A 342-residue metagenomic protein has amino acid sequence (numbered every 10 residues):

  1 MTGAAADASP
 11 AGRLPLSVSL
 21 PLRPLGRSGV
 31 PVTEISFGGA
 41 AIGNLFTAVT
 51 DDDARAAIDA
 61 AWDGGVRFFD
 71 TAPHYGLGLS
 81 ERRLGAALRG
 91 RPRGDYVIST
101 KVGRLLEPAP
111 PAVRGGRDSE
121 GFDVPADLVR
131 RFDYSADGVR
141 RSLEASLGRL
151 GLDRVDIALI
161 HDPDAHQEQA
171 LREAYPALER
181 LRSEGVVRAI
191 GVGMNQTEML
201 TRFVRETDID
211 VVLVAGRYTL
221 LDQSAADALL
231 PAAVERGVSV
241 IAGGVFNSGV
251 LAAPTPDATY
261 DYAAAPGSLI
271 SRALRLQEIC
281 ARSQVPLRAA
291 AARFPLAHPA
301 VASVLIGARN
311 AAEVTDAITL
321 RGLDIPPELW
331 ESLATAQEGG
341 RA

Functional and structural regions predicted by a protein language model:
M1-Y96, T100-K101, L106-P108: N-terminal binding-site loop/beta-alpha segment at the start of enzyme catalytic domains that lines or forms
G3, P10-R13, P163-G340: Beta/alpha (TIM)-barrel catalytic core signal, keyed to glycine-rich beta->alpha loops juxtaposed to Asp/Glu that bind
L25, F37, A54, F69 (+10 more regions): Conserved, mostly hydrophobic/aromatic
V30-I35, G65-R67, P92-Y96, L152-D156 (+4 more regions): Short, well-ordered coil/turn segments that N-cap beta-strands
A48-A61, S135-R149, N195-R202: Short, acidic/polar
A109-F122, T255-A258: Short, flexible, mixed-charge acidic loops at enzyme active sites
G121-Y134, L276-Q277: Short glycine/proline- and acidic residue-enriched helix-loop micro-motifs that form flexible lids or anion-recognition
L147-H166: Active-site groove signature of glycoside hydrolases
